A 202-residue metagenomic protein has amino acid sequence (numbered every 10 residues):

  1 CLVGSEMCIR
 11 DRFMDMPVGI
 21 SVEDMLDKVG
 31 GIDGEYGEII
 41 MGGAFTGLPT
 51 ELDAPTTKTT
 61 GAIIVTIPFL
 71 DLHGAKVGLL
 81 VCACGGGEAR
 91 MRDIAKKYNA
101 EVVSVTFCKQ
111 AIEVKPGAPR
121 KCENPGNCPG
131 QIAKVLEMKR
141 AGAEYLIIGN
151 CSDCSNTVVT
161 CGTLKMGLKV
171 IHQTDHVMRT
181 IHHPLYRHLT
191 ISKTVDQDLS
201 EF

Functional and structural regions predicted by a protein language model:
C1-G4, I9: Single conserved hydrophobic/aromatic residue that forms the stacking wall/gate of nucleotide- or nucleobase-binding
I9-F202: Iron-sulfur (Fe-S) cluster-binding modules
